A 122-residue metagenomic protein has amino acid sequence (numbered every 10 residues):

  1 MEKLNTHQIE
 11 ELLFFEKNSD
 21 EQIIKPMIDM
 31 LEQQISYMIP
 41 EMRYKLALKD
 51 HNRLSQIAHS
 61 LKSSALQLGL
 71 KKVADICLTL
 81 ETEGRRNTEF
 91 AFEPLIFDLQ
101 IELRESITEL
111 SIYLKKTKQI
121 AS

Functional and structural regions predicted by a protein language model:
M1-Q56, S60-K62, L66-S122: Two-component system phosphorelay core
